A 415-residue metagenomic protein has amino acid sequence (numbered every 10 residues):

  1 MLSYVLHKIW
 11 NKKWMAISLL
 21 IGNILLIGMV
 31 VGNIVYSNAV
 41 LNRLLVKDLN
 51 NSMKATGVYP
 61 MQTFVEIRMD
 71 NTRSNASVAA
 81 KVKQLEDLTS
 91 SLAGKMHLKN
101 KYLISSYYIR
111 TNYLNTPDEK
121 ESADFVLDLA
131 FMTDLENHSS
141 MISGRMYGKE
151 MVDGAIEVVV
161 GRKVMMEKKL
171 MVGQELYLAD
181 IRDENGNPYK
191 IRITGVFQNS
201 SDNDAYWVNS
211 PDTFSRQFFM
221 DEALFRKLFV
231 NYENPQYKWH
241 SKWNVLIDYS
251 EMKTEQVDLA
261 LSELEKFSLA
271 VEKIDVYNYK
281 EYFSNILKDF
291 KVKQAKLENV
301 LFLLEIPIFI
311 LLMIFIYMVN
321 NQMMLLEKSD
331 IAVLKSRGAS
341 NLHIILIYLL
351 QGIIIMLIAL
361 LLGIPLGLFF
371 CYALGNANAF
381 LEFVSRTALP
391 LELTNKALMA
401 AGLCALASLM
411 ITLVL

Functional and structural regions predicted by a protein language model:
L2-L312, N376, F380-L381: Membrane transport/envelope proteins' first extracytoplasmic loop
Y4, N11, N285-K291, A339-S340 (+6 more regions): Membrane-helix interfacial "entry" motifs
V5, I9, L20-I24, I306 (+5 more regions): Residue-level signature of the transmembrane alpha-helical core of multi-pass small-molecule transporters
G32-Y36, S340, G363-P365, F370: Alpha-helical transmembrane segments
F290-Y317, L346-I347, Q351, E392-A401: Membrane-entry segments of alpha-helical transmembrane domains in multi-pass membrane proteins
I314-M356: Interfacial "coupling" helices/loops that link adjacent transmembrane helices in transporter permeases
Y317-N320, S329, I353-R386, E392-L415: Small-residue-rich transmembrane alpha-helices
